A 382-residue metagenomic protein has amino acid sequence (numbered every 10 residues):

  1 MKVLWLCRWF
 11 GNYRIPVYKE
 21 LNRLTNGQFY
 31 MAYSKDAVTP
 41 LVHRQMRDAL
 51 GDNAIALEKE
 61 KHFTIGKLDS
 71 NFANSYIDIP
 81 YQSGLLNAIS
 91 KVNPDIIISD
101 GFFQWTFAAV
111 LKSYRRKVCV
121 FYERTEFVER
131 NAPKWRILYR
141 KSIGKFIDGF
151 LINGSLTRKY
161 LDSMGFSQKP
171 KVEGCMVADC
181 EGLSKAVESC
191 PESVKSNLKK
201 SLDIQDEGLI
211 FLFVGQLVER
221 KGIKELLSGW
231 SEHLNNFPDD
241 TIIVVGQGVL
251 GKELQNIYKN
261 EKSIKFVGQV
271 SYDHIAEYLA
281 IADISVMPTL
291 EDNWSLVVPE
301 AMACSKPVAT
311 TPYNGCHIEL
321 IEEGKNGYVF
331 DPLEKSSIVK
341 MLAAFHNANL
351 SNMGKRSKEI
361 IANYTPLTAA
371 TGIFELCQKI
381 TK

Functional and structural regions predicted by a protein language model:
W105, V118-R136, F146-G149, N153: A short, histidine- and acid-enriched strand-loop-helix "catalytic/donor-clamping" loop that lines the nucleotide-sugar
K145-N197: Donor nucleotide-sugar binding/catalytic pocket of nucleotide-sugar-dependent glycosyltransferases
Q205-K221, L227-W230: Conserved donor-binding/catalytic core segment of Leloir-type glycosyltransferases
K252-V270: Nucleotide-activated donor-binding/catalytic signature segment of Leloir-type glycosyltransferases, i.e., the conserved
Q269-V270, E277-A282: Short alpha-helical donor nucleotide-sugar binding micro-motif in glycosyltransferases
L290: Aromatic "clamp/platform" in nucleotide-sugar-dependent glycosyltransferases that forms part of the donor/acceptor
P307-T311: Short hydrophobic beta-strand element within catalytic cores of glycosyltransferases and related nucleotide-activated
E322-G324, Y328-K335, A343-N349: Conserved acidic donor-binding segment of nucleotide-sugar-dependent glycosyltransferases
